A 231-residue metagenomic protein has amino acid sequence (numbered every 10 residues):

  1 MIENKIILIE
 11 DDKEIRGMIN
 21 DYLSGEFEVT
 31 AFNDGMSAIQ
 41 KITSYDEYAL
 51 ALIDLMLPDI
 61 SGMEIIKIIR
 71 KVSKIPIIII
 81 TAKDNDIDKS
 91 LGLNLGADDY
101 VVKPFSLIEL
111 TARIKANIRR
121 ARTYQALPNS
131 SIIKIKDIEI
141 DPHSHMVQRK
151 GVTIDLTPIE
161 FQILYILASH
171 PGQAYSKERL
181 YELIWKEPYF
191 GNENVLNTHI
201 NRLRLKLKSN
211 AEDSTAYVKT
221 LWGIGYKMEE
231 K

Functional and structural regions predicted by a protein language model:
M1-T123: N-terminal/domain-start alpha-helical segments
N4-K5, A116-A174, E178: Short, Lys/Arg-enriched segments at the junction into DNA-binding effector domains of transcriptional regulators
M18, N197-T198: Conserved alpha-helix in the HATPase_c
R70, I118, A168, R204-K208: Protein kinase-like catalytic domain
K71, S169-G172, E187: Short helix-capping/hinge SLiMs at alpha-helix to coil transitions
I108, Q173-I184: Short coil-to-helix segment of the ABC ATPase nucleotide-binding domain corresponding to the Q-loop/switch region
R113, I159, N192, H199 (+1 more regions): Residues within the DNA-recognition helix of helix-turn-helix
A126, D155, T198-I200, R204-K231: DNA-binding patch around the recognition helix
